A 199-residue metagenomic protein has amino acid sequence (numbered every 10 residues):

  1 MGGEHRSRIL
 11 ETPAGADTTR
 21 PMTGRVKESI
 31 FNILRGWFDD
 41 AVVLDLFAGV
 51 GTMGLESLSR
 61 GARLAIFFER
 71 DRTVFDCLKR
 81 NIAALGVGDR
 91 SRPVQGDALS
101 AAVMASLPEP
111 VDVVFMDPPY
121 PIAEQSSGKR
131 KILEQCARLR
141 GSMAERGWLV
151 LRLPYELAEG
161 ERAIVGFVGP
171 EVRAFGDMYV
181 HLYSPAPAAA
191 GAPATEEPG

Functional and structural regions predicted by a protein language model:
M1-G199: Class I S-adenosyl-L-methionine-dependent methyltransferase catalytic core
